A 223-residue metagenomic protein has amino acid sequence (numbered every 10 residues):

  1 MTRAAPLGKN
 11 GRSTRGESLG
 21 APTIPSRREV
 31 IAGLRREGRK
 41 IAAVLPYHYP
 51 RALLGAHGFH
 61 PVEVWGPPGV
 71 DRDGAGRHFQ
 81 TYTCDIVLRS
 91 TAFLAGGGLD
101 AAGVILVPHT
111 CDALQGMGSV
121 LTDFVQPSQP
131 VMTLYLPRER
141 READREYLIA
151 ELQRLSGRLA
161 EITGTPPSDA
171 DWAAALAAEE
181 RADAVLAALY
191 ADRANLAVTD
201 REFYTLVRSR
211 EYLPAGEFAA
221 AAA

Functional and structural regions predicted by a protein language model:
T2-K40, Q153, G157-A223: A charged, amphipathic alpha-helical module
L19-P22, F79-D85: Short, flexible loop segments at the rims of nucleotide/cofactor-binding pockets, characterized by
P22, V44-Y47, V107-T110: Structural motif
K40, F59, S128-Q129: A structural micro-motif
A42-H57: N-terminal basic/disordered segments at the start of proteins
V44, E63, M132-Y135: Structural signal for conserved beta-strand scaffold positions within catalytic alpha/beta enzyme cores
L53-T81: Anionic-ligand anchoring segments at beta-strand to alpha-helix junctions in alpha/beta enzyme folds, i.e., glycine
R89-E161: Acidic/His-rich segments in extracytoplasmic proteins that coordinate ligands and/or metal ions
